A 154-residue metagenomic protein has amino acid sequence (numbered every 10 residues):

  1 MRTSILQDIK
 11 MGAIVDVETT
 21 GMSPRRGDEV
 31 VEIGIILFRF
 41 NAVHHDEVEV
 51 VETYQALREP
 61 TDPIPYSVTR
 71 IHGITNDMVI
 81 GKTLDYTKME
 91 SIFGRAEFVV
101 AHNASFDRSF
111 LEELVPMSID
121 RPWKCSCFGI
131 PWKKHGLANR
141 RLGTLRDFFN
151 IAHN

Functional and structural regions predicted by a protein language model:
M1-W123, F128, H135-H153: Conserved non-catalytic scaffold segment of RNase H-like nuclease domains
